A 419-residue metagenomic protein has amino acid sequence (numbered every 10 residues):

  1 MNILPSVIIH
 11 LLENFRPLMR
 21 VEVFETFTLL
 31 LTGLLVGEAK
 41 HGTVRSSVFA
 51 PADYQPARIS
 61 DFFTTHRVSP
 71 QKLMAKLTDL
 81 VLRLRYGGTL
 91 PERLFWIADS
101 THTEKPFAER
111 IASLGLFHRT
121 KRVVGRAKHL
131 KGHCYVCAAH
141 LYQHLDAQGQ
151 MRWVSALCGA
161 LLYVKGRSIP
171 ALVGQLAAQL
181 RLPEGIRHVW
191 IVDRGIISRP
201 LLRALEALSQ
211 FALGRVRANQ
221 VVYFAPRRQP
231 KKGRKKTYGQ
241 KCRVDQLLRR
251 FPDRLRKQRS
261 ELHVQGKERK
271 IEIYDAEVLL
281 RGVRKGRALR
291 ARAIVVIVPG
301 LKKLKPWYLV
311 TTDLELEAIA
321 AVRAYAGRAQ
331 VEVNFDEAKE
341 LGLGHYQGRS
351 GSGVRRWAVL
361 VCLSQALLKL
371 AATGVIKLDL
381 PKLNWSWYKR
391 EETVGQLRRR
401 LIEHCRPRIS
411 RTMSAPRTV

Functional and structural regions predicted by a protein language model:
M1-H66, P70-Q71: Gly/serine-rich nucleotide phosphate-binding loop at the start of the catalytic core of nucleotide/ADP-ribose-handling
M1-M19, T28, L35, E92 (+2 more regions): Single, function-defining residue in the core of a domain
L31, L35, V44, I59-F63 (+7 more regions): Long, contiguous hydrophobic alpha-helical segments, chiefly transmembrane helices and signal peptides
L31, T64-M151, L279: Active-site-proximal, Lys/Arg-enriched surface segment that forms a nucleic-acid-binding/basic interface patch
T32-V44, K76-L80, K128-H140, L248-R254 (+2 more regions): Short N-terminal helix-initiation segments at or just after the protein's N-terminus
T43, Q55, L77-T78, E92-W96 (+4 more regions): Generic hydrophobic, aliphatic-rich segments that mediate packing or membrane embedding
A50, L80-L84, Q175-L180: A generic secondary-structure signal
Y54-A57, D99, D193, E332: Residue-level detector of functionally special positions within alpha-helical transmembrane segments of multi-pass
